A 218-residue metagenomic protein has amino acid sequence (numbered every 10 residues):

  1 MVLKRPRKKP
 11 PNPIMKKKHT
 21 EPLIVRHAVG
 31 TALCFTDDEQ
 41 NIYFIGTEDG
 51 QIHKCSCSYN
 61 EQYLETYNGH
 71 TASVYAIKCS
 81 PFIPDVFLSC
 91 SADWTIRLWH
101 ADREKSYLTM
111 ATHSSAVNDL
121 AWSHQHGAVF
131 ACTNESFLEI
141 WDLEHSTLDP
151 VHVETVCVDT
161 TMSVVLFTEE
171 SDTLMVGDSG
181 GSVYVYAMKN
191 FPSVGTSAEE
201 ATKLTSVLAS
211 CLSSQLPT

Functional and structural regions predicted by a protein language model:
M1-N68: Extended repeat-based solenoid scaffolds, especially LRR ectodomains and other repeat-derived architectures
M1-T31, E104, L108-L120, H124-A128 (+1 more regions): Terminal intrinsically disordered, low-complexity extensions flanking WD-repeat/beta-propeller proteins
E39-I45, H53-K54, Q62-E65, I83-L88 (+5 more regions): Structural hallmark of WD40 beta-propellers
I42, Q51, S73-A76, V86 (+4 more regions): Acidic, Ser/Thr-rich intrinsically disordered and amphipathic helical segments
S73-A92, R97-H100, D119: Tandem repeat protein-protein interaction scaffolds, dominated by ankyrin-repeat arrays but also generalizing to other
